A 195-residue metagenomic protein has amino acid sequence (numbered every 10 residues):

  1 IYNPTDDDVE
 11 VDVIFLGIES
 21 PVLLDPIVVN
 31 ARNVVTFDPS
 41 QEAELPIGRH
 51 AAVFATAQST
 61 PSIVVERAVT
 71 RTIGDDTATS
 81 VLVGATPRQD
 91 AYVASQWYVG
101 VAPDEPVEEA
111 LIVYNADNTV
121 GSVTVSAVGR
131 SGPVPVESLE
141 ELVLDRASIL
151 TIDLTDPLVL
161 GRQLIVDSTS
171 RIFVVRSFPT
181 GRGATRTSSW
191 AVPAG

Functional and structural regions predicted by a protein language model:
I1-P21, V107-V134, S168: Short acidic, flexible loop segments centered on an aromatic residue
I1-T5, P61-N118, I172-G195: Conserved functional hotspot residues at active sites or interaction interfaces
P4, N30, Q58, A116 (+2 more regions): A short, compositionally biased micro-patch
D8-D12, P26-V28, T36, V64 (+5 more regions): Ser/Thr- (and often Asn-) enriched beta-sheet segments in non-cytosolic proteins
I18-R49, S131-G161: Intrinsically disordered, low-complexity Pro/Gly/Ser/Thr-rich segments with frequent PxxP/GP/PP motifs and embedded
V35-T77, L158-T185: Hydrophobic, ordered structural segments
P46-A51, V93, V101-A110, P157-R162: Short, solvent-exposed loop/turn segments enriched in Ser/Thr/Gly
